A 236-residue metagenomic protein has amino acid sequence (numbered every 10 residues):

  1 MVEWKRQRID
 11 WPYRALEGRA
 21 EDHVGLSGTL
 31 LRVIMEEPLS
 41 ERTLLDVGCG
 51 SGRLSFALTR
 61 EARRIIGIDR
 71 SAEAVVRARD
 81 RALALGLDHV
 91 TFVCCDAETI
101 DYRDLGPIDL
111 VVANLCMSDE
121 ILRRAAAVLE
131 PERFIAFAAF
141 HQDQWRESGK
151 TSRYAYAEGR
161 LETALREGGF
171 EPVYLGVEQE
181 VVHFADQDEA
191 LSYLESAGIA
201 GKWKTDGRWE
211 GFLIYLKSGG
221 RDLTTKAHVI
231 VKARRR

Functional and structural regions predicted by a protein language model:
M1-S40: Conserved class I S-adenosyl-L-methionine
G48-G50: Class I SAM-dependent methyltransferase "Motif I" SAM/SAH-binding loop
R53, A57-T99: Class I SAM-dependent methyltransferase SAM/SAH-binding core
Y102-L110: A short acidic, Gly/Pro-enriched loop at the edge of an enzyme's catalytic core that lines a small-molecule cofactor
D109-L122: A short SAM/SAH-binding and catalytic strip from SAM-dependent methyltransferases
I121-F134: A short glycine-rich, Lys/Arg-flanked "PGG" loop and its adjoining helix->strand segment in the class I
I135-Y154: Short, glycine-/aromatic-enriched active-site segment of Class I SAM-dependent methyltransferases
G176-R236: Conserved Class I S-adenosyl-L-methionine
